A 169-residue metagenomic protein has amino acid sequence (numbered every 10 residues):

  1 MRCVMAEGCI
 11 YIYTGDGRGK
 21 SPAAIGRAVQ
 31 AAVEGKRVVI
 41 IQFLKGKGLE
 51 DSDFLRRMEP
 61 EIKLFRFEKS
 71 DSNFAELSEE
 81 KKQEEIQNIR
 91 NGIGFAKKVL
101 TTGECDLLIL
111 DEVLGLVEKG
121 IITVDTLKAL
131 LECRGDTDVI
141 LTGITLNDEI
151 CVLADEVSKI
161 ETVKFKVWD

Functional and structural regions predicted by a protein language model:
M1-V4: Short, Lys/Arg-enriched N-terminal segments with co-localized hydrophobic residues within the first ~10-30 amino acids
A6-K98: Conserved P-loop
Q30, F54, L130, E149-I150: Hydrophobic/aromatic ligand-binding patch that stacks against planar heteroaromatic rings of cofactors or nucleotides
R57-E59, R134-D136, C151-V152: Short, well-ordered coil/turn elements that cap or connect secondary structure elements
L64-R66, L141, S158-K159: Structural signal for conserved beta-strand scaffold positions within catalytic alpha/beta enzyme cores
E76-D136: Phosphate-binding/switch loop-helix module in NTP-utilizing enzymes
E132-N147: Sensor-1/coupling segment of RecA-like P-loop NTPase cores
I144-D169: Phosphate-binding/switch region of NTP-binding enzymes
